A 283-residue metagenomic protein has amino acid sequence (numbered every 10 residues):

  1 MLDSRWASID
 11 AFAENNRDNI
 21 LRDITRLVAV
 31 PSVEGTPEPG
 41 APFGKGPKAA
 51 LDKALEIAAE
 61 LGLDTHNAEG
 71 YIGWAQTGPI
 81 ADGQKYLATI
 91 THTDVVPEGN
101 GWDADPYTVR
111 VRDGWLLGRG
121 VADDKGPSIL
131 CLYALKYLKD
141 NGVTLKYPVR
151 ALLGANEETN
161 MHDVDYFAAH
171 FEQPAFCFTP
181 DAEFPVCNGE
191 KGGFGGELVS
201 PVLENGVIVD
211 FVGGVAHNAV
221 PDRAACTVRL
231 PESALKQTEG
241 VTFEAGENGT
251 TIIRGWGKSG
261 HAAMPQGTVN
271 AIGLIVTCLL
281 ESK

Functional and structural regions predicted by a protein language model:
M1-A88, V95-E98: N-terminal helical capping/dimerization or prosegment-like subdomains of hydrolases acting on amide or phosphate bonds
A13, R17-I20, P47, L51 (+5 more regions): Generic structural signal for well-ordered, non-membrane alpha-helical segments in soluble metabolic enzymes
N16-R17, N141, E232-A234: Residue-level recognition of alpha-helix termini/interfacial anchor residues
A54, S128-L138, F167, I275-L279: Buried hydrophobic packing segments
E60, G83-L153, T159, F171-A175: Active-site metal-coordination/substrate-binding segment of hydrolases, especially metallo-dependent peptidases
T65, V109-V111, F243-A245: A structural signal for short hydrophobic beta-strand segments in well-ordered beta-sheet cores
G73, W115-L116, T251-I253: Hydrophobic residues embedded in beta-strands of well-ordered beta-sheets
E158, V164-Y166, H170-K283: Midchain, well-structured core segments that form catalytic/ion-binding scaffolds
